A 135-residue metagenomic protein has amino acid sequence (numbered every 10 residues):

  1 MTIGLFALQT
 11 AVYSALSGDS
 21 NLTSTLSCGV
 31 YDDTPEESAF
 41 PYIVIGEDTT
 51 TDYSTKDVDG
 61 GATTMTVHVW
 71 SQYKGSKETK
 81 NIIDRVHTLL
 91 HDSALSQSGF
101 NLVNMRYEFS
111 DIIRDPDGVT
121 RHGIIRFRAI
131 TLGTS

Functional and structural regions predicted by a protein language model:
M1-T55, N81-D84, T88, S93-N101: Small/polar-rich, solvent-exposed N-terminal microdomains that initiate assembly or binding
G18, F40, T88-S135: Acidic-leaning, charged glycine-interspersed low-complexity segments
C28, I43, M65, M105 (+1 more regions): A broad, low-specificity signal marking well-ordered, structured residues that form hydrophobic/aromatic
T50-Y53, Q72, I112-I113: Short beta-turn/strand-loop junction motif enriched in small, turn-promoting residues
Y53, G75, G133-S135: Residue-level signal for secondary-structure boundary sites
K56-V58, D117: Short glycine-biased active-site loop of nucleotidyltransferases that positions the nucleotide triphosphate and helps
D59-Y73, R121-L132: Oligomerization/assembly interface segments of phage tail-like spikes and tubes
K74-N81: Short, conserved charged micro-motifs
